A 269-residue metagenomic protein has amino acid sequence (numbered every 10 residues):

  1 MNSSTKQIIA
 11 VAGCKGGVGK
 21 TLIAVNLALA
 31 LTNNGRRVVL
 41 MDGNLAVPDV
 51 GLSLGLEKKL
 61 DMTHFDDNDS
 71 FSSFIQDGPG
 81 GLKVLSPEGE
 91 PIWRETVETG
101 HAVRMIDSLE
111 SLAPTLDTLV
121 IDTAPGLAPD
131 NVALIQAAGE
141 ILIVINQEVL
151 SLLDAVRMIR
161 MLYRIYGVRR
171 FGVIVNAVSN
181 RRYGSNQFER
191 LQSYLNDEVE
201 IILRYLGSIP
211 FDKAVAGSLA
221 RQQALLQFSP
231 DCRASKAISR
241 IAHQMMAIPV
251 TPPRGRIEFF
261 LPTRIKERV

Functional and structural regions predicted by a protein language model:
N2-G43: Walker A/P-loop phosphate-binding motif and the immediately C-terminal alpha-helix
C14, N146, F171-S185, S208-V215: G-domain G4 guanine-recognition motif of GTPases
T32, I135, Y163: Gly/Ala-rich phosphate-binding loop of Rossmann-like dinucleotide-binding domains, activating on the conserved
L40-P114, L219-R221: P-loop/Walker-type NTP enzyme "switch/lid" segment
S111-P114, A128-V149: Inter-motif core of Ras-like GTPase G domains
L153-G167: Conserved C-terminal guanine-recognition region of P-loop GTPase G domains, centered on the G4
D197-L226, I238: Beta-strand-loop-alpha "switch" segments that mediate conformational coupling across diverse proteins
Q222-V269: NTP-binding/hydrolysis catalytic cores, primarily Walker-type P-loop NTPases
